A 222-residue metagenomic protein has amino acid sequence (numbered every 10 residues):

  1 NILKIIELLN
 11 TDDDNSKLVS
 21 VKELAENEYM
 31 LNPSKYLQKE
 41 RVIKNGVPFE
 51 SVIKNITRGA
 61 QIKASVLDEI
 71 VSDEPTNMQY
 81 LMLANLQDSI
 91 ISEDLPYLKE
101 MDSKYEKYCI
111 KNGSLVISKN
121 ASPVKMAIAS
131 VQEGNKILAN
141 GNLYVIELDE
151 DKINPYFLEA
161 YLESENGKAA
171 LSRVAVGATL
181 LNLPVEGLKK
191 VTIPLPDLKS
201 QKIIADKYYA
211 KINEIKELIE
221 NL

Functional and structural regions predicted by a protein language model:
N1-E7: Class I S-adenosyl-L-methionine-dependent methyltransferase catalytic core
L8-V71, Q87-D88, K190-L222: Non-catalytic DNA-recognition/assembly elements of restriction-modification systems
S34, K136-Y144, A175-K202, A210: A short glycine-rich beta-alpha junction/loop motif
I53, V66-D102, V145: DNA target-recognition patches
L83, L148, I193: Active-site donor-binding loop signature of nucleotide-sugar glycosyltransferases
S89-I91, M126-A127, P155, I203: Short helix/loop capping segments that flank catalytic or ligand/cofactor-binding pockets
Y105-E163: A short beta-sheet element
Y156-V176: Short, positively charged
